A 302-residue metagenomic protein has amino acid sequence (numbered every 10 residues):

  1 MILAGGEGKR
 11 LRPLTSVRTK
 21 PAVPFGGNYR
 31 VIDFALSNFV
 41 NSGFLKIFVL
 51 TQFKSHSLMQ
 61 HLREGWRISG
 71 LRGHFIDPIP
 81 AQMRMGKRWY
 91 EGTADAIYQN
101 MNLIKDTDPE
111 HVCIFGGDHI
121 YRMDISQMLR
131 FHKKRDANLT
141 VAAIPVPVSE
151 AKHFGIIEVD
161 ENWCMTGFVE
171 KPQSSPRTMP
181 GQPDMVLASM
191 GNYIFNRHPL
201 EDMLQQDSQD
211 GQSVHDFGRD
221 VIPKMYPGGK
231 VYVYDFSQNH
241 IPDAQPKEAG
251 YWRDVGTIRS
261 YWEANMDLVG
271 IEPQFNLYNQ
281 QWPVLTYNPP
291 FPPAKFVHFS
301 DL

Functional and structural regions predicted by a protein language model:
M1-R67, L71-H74, R84-K87, L103 (+2 more regions): N-terminal glycine-rich phosphate-binding loop and ensuing alpha1 helix
H74-I97: Active-site-proximal specificity loops/subdomain of glycosyltransferases
I104-P109: Glycine-rich phosphate-binding loop signature in dinucleotide/nucleotide-binding domains
V112: Short aromatic/hydrophobic "clamp" motif used to bind/position activated sugar donors
F115-G116: Active-site acidic Asp-centered loop
R122-H198, Q205-Q206: Conserved core of the sugar-phosphate nucleotidyltransferase
R197-H198, D202-L302: Left-handed beta-helix
